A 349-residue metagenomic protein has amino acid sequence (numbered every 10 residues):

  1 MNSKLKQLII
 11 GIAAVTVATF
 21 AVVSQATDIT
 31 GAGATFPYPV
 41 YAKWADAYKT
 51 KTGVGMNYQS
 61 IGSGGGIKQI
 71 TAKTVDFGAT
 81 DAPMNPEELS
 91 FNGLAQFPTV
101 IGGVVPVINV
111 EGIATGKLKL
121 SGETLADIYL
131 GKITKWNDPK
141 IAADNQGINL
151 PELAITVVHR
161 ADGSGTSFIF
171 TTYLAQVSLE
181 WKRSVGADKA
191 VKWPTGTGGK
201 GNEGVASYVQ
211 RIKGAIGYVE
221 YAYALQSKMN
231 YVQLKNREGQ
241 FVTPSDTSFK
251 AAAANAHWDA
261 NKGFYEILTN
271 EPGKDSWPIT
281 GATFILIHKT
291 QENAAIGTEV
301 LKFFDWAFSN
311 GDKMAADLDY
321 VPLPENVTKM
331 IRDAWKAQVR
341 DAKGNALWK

Functional and structural regions predicted by a protein language model:
M1, T19, I67-K68: A general, composition-driven signal for non-globular sequence regions
N2-I12: Bacterial N-terminal signal peptides that target proteins for export
V15-Q25: C-terminal segment of classical bacterial N-terminal signal peptides
Q25-K349: Flexible loop/hinge segments at secondary-structure junctions
